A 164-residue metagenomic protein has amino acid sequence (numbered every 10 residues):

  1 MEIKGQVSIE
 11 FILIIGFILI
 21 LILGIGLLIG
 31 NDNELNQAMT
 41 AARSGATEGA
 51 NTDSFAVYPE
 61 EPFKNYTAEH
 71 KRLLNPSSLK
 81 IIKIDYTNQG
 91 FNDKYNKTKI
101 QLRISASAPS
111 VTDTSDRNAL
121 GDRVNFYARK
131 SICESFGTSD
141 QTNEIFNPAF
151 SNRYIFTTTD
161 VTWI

Functional and structural regions predicted by a protein language model:
M1-G30: N-terminal single-pass transmembrane signal-anchor helix
N31-I164: N-terminal export/assembly leader peptides and their processing motifs that target proteins to secretory
